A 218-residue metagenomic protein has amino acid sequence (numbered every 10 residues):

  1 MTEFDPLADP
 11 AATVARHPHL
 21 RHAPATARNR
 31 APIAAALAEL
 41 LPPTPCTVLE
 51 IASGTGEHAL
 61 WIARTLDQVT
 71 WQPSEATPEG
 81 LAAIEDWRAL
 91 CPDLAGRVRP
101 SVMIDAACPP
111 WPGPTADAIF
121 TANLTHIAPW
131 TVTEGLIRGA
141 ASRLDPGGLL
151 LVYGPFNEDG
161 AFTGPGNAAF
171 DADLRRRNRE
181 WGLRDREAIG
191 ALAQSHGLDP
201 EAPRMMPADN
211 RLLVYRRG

Functional and structural regions predicted by a protein language model:
T2-P43: Class I SAM-dependent methyltransferase Rossmann-like catalytic core, especially the SAM/SAH-binding loop
T44-G54: Conserved class I S-adenosyl-L-methionine
L49, E57-P109: Class I SAM-dependent methyltransferase SAM/SAH-binding core
W111-I119: A short acidic, Gly/Pro-enriched loop at the edge of an enzyme's catalytic core that lines a small-molecule cofactor
I127-A140: A short, conserved alpha-helix within the catalytic core of class I
G147-F156: Conserved beta-strand signature within the Rossmann-like core of class I S-adenosyl-L-methionine
T163-E187: Conserved Class I S-adenosyl-L-methionine
L198-G218: Core SAM-dependent methyltransferase catalytic element
